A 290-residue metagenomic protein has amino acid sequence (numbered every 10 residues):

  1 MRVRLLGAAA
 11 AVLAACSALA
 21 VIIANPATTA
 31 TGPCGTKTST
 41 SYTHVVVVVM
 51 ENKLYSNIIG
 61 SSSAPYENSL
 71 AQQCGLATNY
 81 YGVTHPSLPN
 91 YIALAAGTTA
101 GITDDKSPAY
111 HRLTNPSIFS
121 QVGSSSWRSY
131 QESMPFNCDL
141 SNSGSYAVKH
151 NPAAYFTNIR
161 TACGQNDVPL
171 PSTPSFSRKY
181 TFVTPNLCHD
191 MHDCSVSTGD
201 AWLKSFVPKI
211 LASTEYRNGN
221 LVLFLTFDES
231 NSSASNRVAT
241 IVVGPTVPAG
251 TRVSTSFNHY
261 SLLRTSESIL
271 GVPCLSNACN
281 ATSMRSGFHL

Functional and structural regions predicted by a protein language model:
M1-V12: N-terminal export and membrane-targeting signals
L6-A8, S17-G35: C-terminal region of N-terminal signal peptides and the immediate post-cleavage residues of exported proteins
L13-A18, V168-L170: Alpha-helical transmembrane segments
A30-L290: Flexible, surface-exposed loop/gating regions in the mature catalytic domains of secreted/periplasmic hydrolases
